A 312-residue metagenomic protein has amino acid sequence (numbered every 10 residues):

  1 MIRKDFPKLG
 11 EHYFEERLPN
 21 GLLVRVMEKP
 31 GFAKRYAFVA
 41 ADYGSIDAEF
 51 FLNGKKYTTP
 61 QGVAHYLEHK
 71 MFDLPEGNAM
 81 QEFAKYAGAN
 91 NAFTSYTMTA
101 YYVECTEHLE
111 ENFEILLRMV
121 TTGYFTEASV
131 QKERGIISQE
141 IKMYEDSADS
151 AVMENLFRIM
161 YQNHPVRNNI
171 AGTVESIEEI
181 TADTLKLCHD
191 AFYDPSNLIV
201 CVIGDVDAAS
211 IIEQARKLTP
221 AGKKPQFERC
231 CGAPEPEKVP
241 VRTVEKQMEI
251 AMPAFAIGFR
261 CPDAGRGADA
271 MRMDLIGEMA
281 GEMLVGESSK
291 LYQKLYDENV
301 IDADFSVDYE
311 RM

Functional and structural regions predicted by a protein language model:
M1-A79, L187-K294: His/Glu-rich zincin catalytic helix
R17, L74-R229, C261, R266 (+3 more regions): Charge-rich, well-structured scaffold segments of protease-associated domains
